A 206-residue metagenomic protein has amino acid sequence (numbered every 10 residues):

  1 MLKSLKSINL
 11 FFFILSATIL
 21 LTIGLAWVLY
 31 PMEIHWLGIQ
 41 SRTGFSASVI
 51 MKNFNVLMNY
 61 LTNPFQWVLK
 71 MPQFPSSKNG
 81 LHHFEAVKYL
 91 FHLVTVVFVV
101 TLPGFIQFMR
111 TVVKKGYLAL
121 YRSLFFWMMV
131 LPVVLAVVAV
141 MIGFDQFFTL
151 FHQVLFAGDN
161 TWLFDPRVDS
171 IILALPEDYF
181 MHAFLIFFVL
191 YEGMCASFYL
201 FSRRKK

Functional and structural regions predicted by a protein language model:
M1-P31: Hydrophobic secretory-pathway targeting helix
K6-F13, L90-L118: Membrane-proximal low-complexity regions enriched in glycine and acidic/polar residues
F12-G24, A47-N53, F126-T149: Hydrophobic alpha-helical membrane-insertion segments
L20-A86, D159, P166: Long, glycine/tryptophan/cysteine-rich extracytoplasmic
T62-V100, E177-F188: Individual transmembrane alpha-helix segments
L102-Q146, S197-K206: Juxtamembrane interface at the cytosolic side of transmembrane helices
M141-P166: Juxtamembrane non-transmembrane "cap" segments at the membrane-aqueous interface of multi-pass membrane proteins
N160-K206: Terminal transmembrane helical module of multi-pass membrane proteins
